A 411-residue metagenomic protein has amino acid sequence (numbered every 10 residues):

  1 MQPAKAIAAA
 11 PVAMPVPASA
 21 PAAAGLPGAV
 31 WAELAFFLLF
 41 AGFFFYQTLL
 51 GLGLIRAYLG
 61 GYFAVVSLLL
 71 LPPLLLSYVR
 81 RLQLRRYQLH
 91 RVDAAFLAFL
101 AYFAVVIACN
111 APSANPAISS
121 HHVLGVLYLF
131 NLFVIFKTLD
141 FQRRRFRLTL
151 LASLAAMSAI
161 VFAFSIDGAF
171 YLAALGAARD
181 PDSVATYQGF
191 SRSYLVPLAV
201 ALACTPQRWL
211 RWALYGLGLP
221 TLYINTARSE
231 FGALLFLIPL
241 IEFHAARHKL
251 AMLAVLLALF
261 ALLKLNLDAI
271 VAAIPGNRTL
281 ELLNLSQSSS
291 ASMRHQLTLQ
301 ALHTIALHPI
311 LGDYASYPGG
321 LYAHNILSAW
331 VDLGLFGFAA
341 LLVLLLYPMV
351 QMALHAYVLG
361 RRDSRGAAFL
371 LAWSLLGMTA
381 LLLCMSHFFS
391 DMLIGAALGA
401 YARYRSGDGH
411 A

Functional and structural regions predicted by a protein language model:
Q2-R81, Y102-N110, I160-I166, M378 (+1 more regions): N-terminal signal-anchor transmembrane segment
L26, V30, Y87, L335-T379 (+1 more regions): Hydrophobic transmembrane alpha-helices and their immediate junctions
L26, Y78-A94, A203-A213, A245-A251 (+1 more regions): Membrane-interface helix-loop-helix junctions at transmembrane boundaries of multi-pass membrane enzymes, predominantly
A57, K264-Q296, A315-Y317: Flexible juxtamembrane loops connecting transmembrane helices in multi-pass membrane enzymes that build or modify
F63-L68, R91-I107, S113-T138, T149 (+1 more regions): Aromatic-anchored transmembrane helix interface
A95-A98, L151-A159, R247-D268: Hydrophobic alpha-helical membrane-interfacial segments at the cytosolic entry of transmembrane helices
Q142-L172, A185-H244, Y347: Alpha-helical transmembrane segments of multi-pass inner-membrane proteins
S286-A323, L333-A340: TM-adjacent membrane-interface loops and short helices in multi-pass inner/ER membrane proteins
